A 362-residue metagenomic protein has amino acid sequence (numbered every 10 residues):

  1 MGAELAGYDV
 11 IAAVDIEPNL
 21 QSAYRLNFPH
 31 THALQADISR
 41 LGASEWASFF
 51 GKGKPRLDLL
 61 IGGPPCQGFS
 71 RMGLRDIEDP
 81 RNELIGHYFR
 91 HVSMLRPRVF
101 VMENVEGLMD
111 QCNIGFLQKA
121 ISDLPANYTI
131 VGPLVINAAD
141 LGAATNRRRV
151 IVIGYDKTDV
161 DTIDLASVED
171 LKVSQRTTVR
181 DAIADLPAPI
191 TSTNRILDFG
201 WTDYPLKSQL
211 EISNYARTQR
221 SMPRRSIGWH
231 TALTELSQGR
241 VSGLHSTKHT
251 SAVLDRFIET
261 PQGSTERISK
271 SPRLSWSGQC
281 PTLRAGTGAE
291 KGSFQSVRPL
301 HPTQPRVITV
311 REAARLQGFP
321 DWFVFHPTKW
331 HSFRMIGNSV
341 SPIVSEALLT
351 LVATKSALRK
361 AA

Functional and structural regions predicted by a protein language model:
M1-A6: Conserved SAM-binding loop of SAM-dependent methyltransferases across substrates and taxa, primarily the Class I
V10-I11: Short beta-strand element of Class I
E17: Conserved SAM/SAH-binding beta-strand->alpha-helix loop
S22-K52: S-adenosyl-L-methionine
S44-R56, R71-S264: Class I S-adenosyl-L-methionine
P55-G63: Short SAM/SAH-binding signature in class I
Q67: Active-site beta-alpha loop architecture of Rossmann-like, nucleotide-cofactor-dependent enzymes
L206-A362: C-terminal target-recognition/interaction regions appended to catalytic cores
